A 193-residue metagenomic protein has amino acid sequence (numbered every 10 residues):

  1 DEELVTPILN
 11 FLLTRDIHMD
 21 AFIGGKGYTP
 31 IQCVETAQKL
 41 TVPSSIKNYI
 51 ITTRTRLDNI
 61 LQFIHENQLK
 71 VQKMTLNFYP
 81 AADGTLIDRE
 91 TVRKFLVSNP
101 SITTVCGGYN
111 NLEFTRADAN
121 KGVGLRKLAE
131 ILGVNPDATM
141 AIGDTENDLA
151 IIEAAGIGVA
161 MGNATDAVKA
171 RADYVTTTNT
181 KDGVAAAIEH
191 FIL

Functional and structural regions predicted by a protein language model:
D1-T6: Glycine/small-residue-rich loop that forms an oxyanion/phosphate-binding "nest" at active or ligand-binding sites
P7, F11, R15-I17, F22-I142: Conserved acidic, metal-coordinating active-site core of Asp-based, Mg2+-dependent phosphoryl-transfer enzymes
V97, L112-L193: Mg2+-dependent phosphoryl-transfer enzymes with acidic/Ser/Thr/Gly-rich catalytic loops
